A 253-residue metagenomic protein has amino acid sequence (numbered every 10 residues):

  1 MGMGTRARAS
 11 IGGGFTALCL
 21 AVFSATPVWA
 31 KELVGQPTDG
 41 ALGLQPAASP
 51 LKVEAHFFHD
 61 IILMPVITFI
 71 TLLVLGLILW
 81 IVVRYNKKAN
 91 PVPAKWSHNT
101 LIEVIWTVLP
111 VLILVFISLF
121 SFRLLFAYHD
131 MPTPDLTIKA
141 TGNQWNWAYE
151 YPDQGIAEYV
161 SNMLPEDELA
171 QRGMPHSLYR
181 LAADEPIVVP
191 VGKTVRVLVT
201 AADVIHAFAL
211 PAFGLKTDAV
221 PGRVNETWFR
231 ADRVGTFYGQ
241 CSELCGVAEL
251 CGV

Functional and structural regions predicted by a protein language model:
M1-K31: N-terminal secretory/membrane targeting signals
K31-I62, R84-V253: Non-transmembrane, membrane-proximal soluble domains of secreted or membrane proteins
I62-T71: Alpha-helical transmembrane segments
T71-Y85: Alpha-helical transmembrane segments
